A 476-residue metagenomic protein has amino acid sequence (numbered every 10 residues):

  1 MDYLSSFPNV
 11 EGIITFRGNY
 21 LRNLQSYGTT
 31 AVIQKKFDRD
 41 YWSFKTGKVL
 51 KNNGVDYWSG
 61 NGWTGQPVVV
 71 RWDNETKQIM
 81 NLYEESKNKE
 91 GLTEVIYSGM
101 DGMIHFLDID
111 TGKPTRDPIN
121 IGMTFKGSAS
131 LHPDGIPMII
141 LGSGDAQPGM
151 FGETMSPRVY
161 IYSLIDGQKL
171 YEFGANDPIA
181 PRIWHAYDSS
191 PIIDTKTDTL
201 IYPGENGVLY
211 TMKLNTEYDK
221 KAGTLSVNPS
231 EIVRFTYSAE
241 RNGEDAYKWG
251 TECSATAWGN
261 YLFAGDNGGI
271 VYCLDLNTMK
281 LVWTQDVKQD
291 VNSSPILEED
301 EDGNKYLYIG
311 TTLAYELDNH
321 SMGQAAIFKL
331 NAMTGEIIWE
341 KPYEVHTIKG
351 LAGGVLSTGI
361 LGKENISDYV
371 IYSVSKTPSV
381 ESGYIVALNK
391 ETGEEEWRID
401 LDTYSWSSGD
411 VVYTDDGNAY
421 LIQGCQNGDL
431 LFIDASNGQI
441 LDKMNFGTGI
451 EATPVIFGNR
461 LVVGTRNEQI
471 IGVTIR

Functional and structural regions predicted by a protein language model:
M1-D2, S6-P8, N23-W63, V68-L141 (+2 more regions): Extracytoplasmic/lumenal domain signature
R17-L21: Short polar catalytic/cofactor-binding loops
